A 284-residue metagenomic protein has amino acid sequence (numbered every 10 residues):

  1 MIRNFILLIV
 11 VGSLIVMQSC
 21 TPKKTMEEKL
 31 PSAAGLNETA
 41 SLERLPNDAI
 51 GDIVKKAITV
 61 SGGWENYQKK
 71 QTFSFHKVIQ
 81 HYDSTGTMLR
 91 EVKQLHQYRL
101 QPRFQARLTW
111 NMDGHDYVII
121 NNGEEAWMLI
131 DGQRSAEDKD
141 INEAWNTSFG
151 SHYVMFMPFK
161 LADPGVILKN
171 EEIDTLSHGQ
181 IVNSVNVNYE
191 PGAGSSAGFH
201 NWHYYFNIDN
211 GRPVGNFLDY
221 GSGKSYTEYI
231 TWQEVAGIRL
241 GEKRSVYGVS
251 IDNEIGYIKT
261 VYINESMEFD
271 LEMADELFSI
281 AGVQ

Functional and structural regions predicted by a protein language model:
M1-F5: Positively charged n-region of N-terminal signal peptides that target proteins for export
V16-S19: C-terminal motif of bacterial Sec signal peptides marking the signal peptidase cleavage site
T21-K23: Bacterial signal peptide processing site
P31-S41: Acidic/histidine-rich, surface-exposed loop or edge segments in extracytoplasmic proteins
E38-T39, L45-P46, D52-Q133, I173: N-terminal mature ectodomain segment of secretory-pathway/periplasmic proteins
P46-A49, T59, E125-H200, Y220 (+1 more regions): Flexible, processing/modification-adjacent segments and terminal tails in exported/periplasmic/extracellular proteins
T85-K93, D116-V118, R134, F199-N201 (+2 more regions): Short, mixed charged/polar active-site loops that provide acid/base catalysis or chelate metal/phosphate cofactors
G179-I280: Gly/Pro-enriched, hydrophobic low-complexity segments that function as extracytoplasmic propeptides/linkers
